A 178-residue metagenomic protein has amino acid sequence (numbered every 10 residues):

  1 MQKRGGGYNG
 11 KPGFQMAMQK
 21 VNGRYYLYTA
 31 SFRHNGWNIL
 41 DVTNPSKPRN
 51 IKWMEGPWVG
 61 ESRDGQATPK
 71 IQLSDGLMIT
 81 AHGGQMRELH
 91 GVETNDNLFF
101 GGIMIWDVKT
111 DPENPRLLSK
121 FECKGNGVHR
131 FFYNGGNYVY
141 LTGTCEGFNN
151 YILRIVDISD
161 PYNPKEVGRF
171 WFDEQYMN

Functional and structural regions predicted by a protein language model:
M1-N178: Feature marking well-ordered beta-strand scaffolds used for ligand recognition
